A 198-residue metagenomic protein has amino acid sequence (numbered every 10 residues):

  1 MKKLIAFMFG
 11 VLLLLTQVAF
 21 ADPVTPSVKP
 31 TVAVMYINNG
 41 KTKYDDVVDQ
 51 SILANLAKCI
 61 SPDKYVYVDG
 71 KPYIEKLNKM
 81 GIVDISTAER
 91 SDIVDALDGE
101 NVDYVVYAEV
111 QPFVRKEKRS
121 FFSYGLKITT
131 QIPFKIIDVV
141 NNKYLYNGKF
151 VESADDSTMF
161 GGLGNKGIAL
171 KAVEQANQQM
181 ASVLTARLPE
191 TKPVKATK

Functional and structural regions predicted by a protein language model:
M1-L4: Positively charged n-region of N-terminal signal peptides that target proteins for export
A6-T16: Bacterial N-terminal signal peptides
Q17-K79, M180-K198: A structural "domain/chain start" motif
A21-A33, A96-E100, Y124-Q131, K135-K198: C-terminal/domain-edge helix-coil "capping" segments
Y36-N38, K71, E109-P112, I132-F134 (+1 more regions): A mature extracytoplasmic/lumenal domain signature
I37-V47, M80-V83, M159-L170: Second-shell loop/turn segments in exported
Y44-V47, R119-S123: Short, solvent-exposed loop/turn segments at secondary-structure boundaries
V68-K118: Short, solvent-exposed, polar/charged sequence segments at loop or secondary-structure edges
